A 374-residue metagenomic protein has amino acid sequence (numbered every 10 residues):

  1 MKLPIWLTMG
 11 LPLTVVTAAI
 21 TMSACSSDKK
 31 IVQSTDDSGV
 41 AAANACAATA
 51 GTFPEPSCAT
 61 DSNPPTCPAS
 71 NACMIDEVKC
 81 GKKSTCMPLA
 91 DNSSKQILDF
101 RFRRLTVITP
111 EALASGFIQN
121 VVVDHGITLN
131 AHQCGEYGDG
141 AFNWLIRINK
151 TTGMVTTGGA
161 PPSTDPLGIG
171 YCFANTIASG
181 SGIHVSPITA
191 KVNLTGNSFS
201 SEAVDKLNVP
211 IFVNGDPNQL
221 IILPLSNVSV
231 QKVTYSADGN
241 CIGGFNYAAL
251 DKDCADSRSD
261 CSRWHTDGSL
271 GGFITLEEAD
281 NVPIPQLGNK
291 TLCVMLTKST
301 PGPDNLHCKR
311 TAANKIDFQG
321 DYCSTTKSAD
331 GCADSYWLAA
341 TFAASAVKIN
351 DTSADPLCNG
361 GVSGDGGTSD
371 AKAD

Functional and structural regions predicted by a protein language model:
M1-L13: Bacterial N-terminal signal peptides that target proteins for export
P12-T17, T368: Threonine-centered tandem repeat motifs in low-complexity domains
T17, I31-T35: Generic marker of "main functional regions" within proteins
T21-A24: C-terminal motif of bacterial Sec signal peptides marking the signal peptidase cleavage site
S26-K29: Bacterial signal peptide processing site
I31, G39-G367: Extracytosolic secretory-pathway proteins
A371-D374: Short, solvent-exposed mixed-charge patches
